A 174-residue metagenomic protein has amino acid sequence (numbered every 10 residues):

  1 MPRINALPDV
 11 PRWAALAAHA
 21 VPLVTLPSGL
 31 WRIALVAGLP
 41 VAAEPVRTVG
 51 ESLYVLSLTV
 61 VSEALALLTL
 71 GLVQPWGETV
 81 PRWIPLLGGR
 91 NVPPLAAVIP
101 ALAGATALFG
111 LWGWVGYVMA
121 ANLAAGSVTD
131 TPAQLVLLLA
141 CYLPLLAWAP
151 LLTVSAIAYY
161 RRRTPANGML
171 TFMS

Functional and structural regions predicted by a protein language model:
M1-R12, P81-N91, A166-S174: Membrane-interfacial, low-structure loops and terminal tails that flank and connect transmembrane helices in multi-pass
P2-S28: Cytosolic juxtamembrane helix and N-cap/initiation of the first transmembrane helix
L23-P27, A96-G113: Hydrophobic alpha-helical membrane-insertion segments
W31-L58, G113-Y142: Membrane interfacial helix motifs at helix-loop boundaries and amphipathic/re-entrant anchors
S52-W76: Core segments of alpha-helical transmembrane spans in multipass integral membrane proteins
V60-T69, L143-A156: Hydrophobic cores of alpha-helical transmembrane segments in multi-pass inner/ER membrane proteins, independent
L72-A103: Loop-to-transmembrane helix junctions at the membrane interface
V73-W83, P150-S174: Cytosolic juxtamembrane helix at the C-terminal end of the final transmembrane segment
